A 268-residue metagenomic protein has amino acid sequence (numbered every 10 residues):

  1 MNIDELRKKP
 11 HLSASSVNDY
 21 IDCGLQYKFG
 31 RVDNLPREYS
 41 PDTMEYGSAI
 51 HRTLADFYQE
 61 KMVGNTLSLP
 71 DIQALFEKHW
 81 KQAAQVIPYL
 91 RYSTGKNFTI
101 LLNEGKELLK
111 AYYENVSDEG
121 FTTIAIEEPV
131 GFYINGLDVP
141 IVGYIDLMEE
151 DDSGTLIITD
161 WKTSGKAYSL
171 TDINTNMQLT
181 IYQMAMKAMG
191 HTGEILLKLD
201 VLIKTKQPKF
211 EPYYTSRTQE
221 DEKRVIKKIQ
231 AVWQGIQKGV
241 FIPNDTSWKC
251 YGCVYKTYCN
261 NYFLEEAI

Functional and structural regions predicted by a protein language model:
D4-H11, S15: Charged, compositionally biased N-terminal leader segments and the immediate start of the first structured element
V17-N18, D22-M62, L102, E127 (+1 more regions): Nuclease catalytic cores
C23-F29, D152-D160, Q230: Active-site-adjacent bridging/hinge elements
Y27-D33, R52, T159-T163, L202-P212: Short acidic (Asp/Glu) and glycine-rich catalytic loops that position anionic groups and cofactors
D42, Y46, I50, L101 (+4 more regions): Hydrophobic (often cysteine-bearing) scaffold residues that line and stabilize catalytic clefts of nucleotide/cofactor
T53-E127: A non-catalytic, helix-rich entry segment at domain boundaries
P70, K81, A185-I268: Metal-dependent nuclease catalytic regions and adjoining charged, substrate-binding loops involved in nucleic-acid end
A125-M186: Non-catalytic protein-protein interaction segments used by genome-maintenance enzymes to assemble and couple activities
